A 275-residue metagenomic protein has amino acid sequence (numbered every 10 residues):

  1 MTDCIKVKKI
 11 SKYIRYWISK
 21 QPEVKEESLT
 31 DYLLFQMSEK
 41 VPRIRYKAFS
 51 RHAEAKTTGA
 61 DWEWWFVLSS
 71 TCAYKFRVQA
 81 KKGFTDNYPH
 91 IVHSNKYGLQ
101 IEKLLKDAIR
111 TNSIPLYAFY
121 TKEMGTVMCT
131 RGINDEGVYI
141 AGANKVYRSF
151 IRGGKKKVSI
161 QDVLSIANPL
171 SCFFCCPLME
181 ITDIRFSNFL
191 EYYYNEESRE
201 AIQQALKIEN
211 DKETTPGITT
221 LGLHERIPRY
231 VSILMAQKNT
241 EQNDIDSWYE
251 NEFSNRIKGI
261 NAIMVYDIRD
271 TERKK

Functional and structural regions predicted by a protein language model:
M1-A48: Acidic-basic catalytic patches of nuclease active cores, encompassing PD-(D/E)XK and other metal-cofactor nuclease
V24, S28, Y32, T57-D61 (+2 more regions): Short, well-structured alpha-helical interface segments that form or flank functional binding sites
S38-E39, W64-T71: Short, surface-exposed basic-aromatic patches at helix termini and helix-loop junctions that form
A48-T58, V67-S69: Active-site metal-binding core of divalent-cation-utilizing nuclease and nuclease-like domains
W62, Y74-K82: Conserved catalytic cores of phosphodiester-cleaving nucleases, focusing on short active-site segments
T71, T85-N87: Eukaryotic short linear interaction motifs
N87-E250, S254: Acidic, metal/cofactor-coordinating or nucleic-acid-engaging core segments within structured domains
N239-K275: Acidic, proline/glycine-rich low-complexity IDRs
